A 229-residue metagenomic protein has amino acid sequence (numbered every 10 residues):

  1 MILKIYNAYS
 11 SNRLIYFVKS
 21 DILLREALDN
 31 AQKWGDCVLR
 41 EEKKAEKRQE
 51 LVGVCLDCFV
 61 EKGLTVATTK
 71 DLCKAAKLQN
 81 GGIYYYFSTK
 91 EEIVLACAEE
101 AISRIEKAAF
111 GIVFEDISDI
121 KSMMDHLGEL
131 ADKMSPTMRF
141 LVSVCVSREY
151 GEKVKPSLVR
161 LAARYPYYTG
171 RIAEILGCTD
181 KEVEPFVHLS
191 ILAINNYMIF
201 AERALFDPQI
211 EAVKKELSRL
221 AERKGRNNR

Functional and structural regions predicted by a protein language model:
M1-A45, N228-R229: N-terminal intrinsically disordered/low-complexity leader segments
K44, R48, V52, V94 (+4 more regions): Amphipathic, non-transmembrane alpha-helical scaffold segments
E50, V54, C58-E92, A96: Helix-turn-helix
E50, V54-E61, K107-A108, I112 (+4 more regions): Solvent-exposed, amphipathic alpha-helical segments
C97-M123: Amphipathic alpha-helical linker/stalk segments
E106, F110-G111, K133-P136, Y150-D180 (+2 more regions): Amphipathic alpha-helical packing segments from all-alpha helical-bundle domains
I120-V146, G151-E152, R226: Helical hydrophobic small-molecule/effector-binding pocket
S143, D180-R203, Q209-R219: Hydrophobic alpha-helical segments that form the core of small-molecule binding pockets and/or dimer interfaces
